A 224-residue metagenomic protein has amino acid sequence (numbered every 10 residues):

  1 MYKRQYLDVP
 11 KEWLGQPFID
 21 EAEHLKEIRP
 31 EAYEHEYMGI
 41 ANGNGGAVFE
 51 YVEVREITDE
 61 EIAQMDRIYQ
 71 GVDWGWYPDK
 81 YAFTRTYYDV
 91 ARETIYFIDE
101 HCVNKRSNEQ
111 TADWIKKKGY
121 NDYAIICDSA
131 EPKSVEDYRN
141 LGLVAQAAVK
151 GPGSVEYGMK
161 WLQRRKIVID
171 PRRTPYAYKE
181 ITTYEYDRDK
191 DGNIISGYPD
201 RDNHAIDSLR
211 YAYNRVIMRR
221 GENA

Functional and structural regions predicted by a protein language model:
M1-Q5: Conserved small/polar residues in nucleotide/adenosyl-binding loops
K11-G75: ATPase catalytic-site recognition across NTP-hydrolyzing enzymes
E31, H35, P175, N203-I206: Non-catalytic, well-ordered alpha-helical scaffold segments
E61-F97: Acidic, glycine-rich loop-and-beta core segments that form the ion-binding/anion-interacting portion of active sites
D73-G75, H101, A130, L209: Anionic group-transfer/hydrolysis microenvironments
T84, A91-D200, R219-R220: Mg2+-dependent endonuclease catalytic cores in nucleic-acid-processing enzymes, primarily RNase H-like
P199-A224: Charge-patterned, long linear interaction tracts outside catalytic cores
